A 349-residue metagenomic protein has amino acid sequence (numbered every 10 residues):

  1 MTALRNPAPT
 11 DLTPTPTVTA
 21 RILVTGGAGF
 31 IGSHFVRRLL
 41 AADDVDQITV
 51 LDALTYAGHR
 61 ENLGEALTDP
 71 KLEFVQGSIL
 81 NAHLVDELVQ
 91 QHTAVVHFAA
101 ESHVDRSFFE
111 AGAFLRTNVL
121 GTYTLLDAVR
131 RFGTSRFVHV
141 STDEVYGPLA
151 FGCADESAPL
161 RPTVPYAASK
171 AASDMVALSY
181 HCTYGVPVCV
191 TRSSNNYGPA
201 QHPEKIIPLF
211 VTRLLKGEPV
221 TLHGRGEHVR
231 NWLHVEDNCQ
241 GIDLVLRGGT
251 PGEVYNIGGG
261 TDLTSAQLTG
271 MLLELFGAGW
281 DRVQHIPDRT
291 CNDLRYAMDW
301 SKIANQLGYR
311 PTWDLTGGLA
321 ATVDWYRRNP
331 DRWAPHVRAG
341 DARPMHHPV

Functional and structural regions predicted by a protein language model:
T2-N196, S265, L294, W313 (+4 more regions): N-terminal Rossmann-like NAD(P)+-binding domain of SDR-like oxidoreductases, especially those catalyzing
T2-P7, P14, A42, G58 (+2 more regions): C-terminal substrate-binding subdomain of Rossmann-fold SDR/epimerase-dehydratase oxidoreductases
F35, L149-A150, Q201, I206 (+2 more regions): Acidic donor-diphosphate engagement hotspot in glycosyltransferases and nucleotidyltransferases that stabilizes
T55, H202, I206, T264: Short acidic-hydrophobic sequence patches enriched in Asp/Glu that either
A66, G152, P203-V211: A glycine/serine/threonine-rich, flexible loop-to-helix segment that serves as the NAD(P) cofactor-binding "lid"
R106, K205, G252: A short, glycine- and acidic-residue-rich donor-binding loop in the catalytic cores of nucleotide-sugar-dependent
P162-S169, P199, P203-I207, N231-V235: The catalytic Tyr-centered alpha-helix of NAD(P)H-dependent dehydrogenases
